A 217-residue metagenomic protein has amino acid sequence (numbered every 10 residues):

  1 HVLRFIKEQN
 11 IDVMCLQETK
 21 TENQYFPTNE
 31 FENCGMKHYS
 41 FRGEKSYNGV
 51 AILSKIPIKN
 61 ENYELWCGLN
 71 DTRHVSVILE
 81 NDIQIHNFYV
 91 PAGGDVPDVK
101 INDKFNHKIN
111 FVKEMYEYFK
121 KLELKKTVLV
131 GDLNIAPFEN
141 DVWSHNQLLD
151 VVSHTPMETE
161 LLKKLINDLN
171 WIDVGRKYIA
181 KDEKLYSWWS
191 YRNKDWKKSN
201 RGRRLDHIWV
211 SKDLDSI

Functional and structural regions predicted by a protein language model:
H1-K7: Short, acidic/polar
Q9, V13-T21: A short beta-strand-loop structural module common to alpha/beta enzyme folds
N10-V13, C34-G35, F111-L205, V210: Metal-dependent phosphoesterases centered on the DNase I-like endonuclease/exonuclease/phosphatase
E18-D95: Structured beta-strand-rich core segments of catalytic domains in phosphoester-bond hydrolases
N23-Y25, G49, G93-P97, A136-N146 (+2 more regions): Short catalytic/ligand-binding loop motif for oxyanion handling, primarily in non-cytosolic enzymes, centered on
V90-K113, N146-V151: Surface-exposed cleft-lining segments at the edges of enzyme active sites
V210-I217: Short, intrinsically disordered, charge-balanced linker/junction segments flanking boundaries in proteins
